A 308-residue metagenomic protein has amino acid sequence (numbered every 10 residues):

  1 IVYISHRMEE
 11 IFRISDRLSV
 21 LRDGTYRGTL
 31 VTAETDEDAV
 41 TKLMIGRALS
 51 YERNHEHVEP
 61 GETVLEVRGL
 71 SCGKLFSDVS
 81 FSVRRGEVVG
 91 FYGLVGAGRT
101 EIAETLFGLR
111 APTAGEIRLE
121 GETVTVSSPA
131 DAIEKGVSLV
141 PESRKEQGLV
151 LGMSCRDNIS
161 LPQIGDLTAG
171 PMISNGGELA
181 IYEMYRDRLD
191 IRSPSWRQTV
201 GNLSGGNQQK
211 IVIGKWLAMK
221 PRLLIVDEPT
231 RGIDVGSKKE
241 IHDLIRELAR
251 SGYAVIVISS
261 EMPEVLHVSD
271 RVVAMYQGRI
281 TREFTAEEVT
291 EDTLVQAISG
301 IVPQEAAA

Functional and structural regions predicted by a protein language model:
I1-A308: Glycine-rich phosphate-binding loops of nucleotide-dependent enzymes
